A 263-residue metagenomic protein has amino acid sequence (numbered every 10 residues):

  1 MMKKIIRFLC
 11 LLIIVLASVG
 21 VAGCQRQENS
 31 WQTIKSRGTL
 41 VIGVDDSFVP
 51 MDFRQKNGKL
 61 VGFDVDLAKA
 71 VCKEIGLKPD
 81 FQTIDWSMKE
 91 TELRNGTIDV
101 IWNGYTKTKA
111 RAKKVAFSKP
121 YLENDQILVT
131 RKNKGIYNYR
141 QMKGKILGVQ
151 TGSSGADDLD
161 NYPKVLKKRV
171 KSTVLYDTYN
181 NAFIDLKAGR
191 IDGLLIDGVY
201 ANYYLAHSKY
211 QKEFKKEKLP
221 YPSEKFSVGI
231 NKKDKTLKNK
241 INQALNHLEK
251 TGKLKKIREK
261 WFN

Functional and structural regions predicted by a protein language model:
C24-S30, S36, S154-V174, K212-E217 (+1 more regions): Ligand-binding clefts/hinges and TM-proximal coupling segments of bilobed small-molecule sensing domains
Q25, V65-E74, R140, K145-I146 (+2 more regions): Extended ligand-binding regions for polar small-molecule ligands
E28-G104, T251: Extracytoplasmic small-molecule ligand-binding "clamshell" domains of the periplasmic binding protein/Venus flytrap
T33, T130-L147: Flexible hinge/capping segments at coil-to-helix
D46, E123-T130, G198, A206-N246 (+1 more regions): Periplasmic-binding protein-like
Q55, A68-L77, G155-Y176, L205-Y210: Ligand-binding cleft/hinge of the Venus flytrap
Q82-T83, S87-I101, K114-A116, R140-K143 (+2 more regions): Short helices/loops that flank or line small-molecule/ion binding pockets
Y105-K113, D158-N161, D185-A188, D192-P222: A ligand-binding cleft/hinge motif common to bilobed small-molecule-binding domains
